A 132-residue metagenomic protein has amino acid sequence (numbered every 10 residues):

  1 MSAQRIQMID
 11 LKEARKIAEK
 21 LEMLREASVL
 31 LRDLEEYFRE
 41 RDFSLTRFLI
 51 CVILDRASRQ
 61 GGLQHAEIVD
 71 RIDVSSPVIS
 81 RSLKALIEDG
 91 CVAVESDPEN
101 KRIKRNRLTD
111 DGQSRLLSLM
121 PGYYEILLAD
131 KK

Functional and structural regions predicted by a protein language model:
M1-R41, D89-C91: N-terminal leader segment of winged-helix/HTH proteins
R5, K84-K132: Charged, amphipathic alpha-helical coiled-coil/dimerization segments
L24-A27, I72, S76, M120: Amphipathic, non-transmembrane alpha-helical scaffold segments
R25, V52, L117: A cross-family signal for key residues in well-ordered alpha-helices that form functional helical elements
R32-S75: N-terminal helix-turn-helix DNA-binding core of bacterial DNA-binding proteins
